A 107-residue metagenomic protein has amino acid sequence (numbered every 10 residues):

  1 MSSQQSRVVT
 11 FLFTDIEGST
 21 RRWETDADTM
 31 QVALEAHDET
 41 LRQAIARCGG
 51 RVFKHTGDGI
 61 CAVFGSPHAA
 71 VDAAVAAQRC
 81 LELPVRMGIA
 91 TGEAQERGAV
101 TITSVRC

Functional and structural regions predicted by a protein language model:
M1-A73, C80: Catalytic NTP-binding/metal-coordinating core of nucleotidyl cyclase/transferase enzymes
E39, C61-C107: Catalytic beta-strand-to-alpha-helix segment of the class III nucleotidyl cyclase homology domain
